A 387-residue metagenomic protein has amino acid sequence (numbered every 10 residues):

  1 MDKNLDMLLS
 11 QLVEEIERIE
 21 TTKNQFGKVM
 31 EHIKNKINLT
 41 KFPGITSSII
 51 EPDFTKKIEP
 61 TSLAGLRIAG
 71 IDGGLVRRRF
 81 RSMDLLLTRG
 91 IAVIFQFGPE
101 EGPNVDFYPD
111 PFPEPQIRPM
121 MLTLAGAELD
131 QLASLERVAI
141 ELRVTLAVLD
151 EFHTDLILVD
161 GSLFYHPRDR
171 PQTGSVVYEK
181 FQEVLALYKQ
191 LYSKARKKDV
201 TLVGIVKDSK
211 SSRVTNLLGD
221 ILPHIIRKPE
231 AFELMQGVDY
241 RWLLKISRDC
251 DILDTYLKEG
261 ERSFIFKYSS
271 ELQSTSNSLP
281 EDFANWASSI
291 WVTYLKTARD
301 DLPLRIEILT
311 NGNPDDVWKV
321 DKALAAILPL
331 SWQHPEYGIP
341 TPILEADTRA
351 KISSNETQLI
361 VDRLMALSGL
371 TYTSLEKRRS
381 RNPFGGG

Functional and structural regions predicted by a protein language model:
M1-T61, L66, D130-L156, G161-G387: Long, contiguous domain-sized segments
L66-V76: Two-metal-ion RNase H-like nuclease active-site motif
G74-R77, V93-Q96, L163-Y165, D208-S211: Short loop/turn segments at secondary-structure transitions that flank enzyme active sites
V76-L122: Acidic, metal-ligating active-site segments
N104, P109-A125, L163, P167-F181: Short, flexible helix-coil linker/hinge segments at the edges of structured domains or between repeats
